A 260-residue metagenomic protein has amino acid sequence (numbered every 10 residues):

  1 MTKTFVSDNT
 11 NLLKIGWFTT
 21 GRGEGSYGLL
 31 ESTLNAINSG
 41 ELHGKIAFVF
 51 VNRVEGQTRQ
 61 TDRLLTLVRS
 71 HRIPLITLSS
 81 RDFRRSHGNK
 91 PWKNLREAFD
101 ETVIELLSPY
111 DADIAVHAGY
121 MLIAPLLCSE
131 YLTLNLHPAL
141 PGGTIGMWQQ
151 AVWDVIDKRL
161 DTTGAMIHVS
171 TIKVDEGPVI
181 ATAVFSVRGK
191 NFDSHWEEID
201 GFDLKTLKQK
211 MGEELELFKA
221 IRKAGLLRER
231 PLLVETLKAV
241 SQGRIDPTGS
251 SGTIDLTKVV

Functional and structural regions predicted by a protein language model:
M1-V260: One-carbon transfer enzymes
